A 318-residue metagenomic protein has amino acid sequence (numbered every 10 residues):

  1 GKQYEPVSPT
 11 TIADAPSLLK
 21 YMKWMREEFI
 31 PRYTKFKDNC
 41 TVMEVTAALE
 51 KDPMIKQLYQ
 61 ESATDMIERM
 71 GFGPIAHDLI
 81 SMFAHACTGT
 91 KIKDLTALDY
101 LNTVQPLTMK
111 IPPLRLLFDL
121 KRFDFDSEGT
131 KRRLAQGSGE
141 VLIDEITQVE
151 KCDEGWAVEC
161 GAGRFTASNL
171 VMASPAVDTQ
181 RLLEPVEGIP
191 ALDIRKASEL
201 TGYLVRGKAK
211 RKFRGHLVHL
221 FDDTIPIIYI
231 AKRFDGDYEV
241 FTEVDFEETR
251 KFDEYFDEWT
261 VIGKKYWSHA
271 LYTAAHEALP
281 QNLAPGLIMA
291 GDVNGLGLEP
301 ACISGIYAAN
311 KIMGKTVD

Functional and structural regions predicted by a protein language model:
G1-L95: Mobile amphipathic helical/loop "lid" adjacent to a hydrophobic cofactor/ligand pocket
T41-V42, A48, L98-P113: A hydrophobic C-terminal alpha-helical subdomain
K56, D119-S127, N294-C302: Aromatic-acidic/polar surface patches that form glycan- and anion
R69, G137-E140, P185, K311 (+1 more regions): Active-site catalytic microenvironments for nucleophilic, acid-base chemistry
T103-C160, F165: Helical element adjacent to the flavin cofactor pocket in flavoenzyme catalytic cores
V141-L142, M172, M289: A structural signal for the hydrophobic beta-strands that form the central parallel beta-sheet of Rossmann-like
T147-F256: Mid-domain catalytic core of redox enzymes that form a hydrophobic substrate pocket/lid adjacent to a catalytic redox
I230-D318: Conserved flavin/dinucleotide-binding core of flavoenzymes
